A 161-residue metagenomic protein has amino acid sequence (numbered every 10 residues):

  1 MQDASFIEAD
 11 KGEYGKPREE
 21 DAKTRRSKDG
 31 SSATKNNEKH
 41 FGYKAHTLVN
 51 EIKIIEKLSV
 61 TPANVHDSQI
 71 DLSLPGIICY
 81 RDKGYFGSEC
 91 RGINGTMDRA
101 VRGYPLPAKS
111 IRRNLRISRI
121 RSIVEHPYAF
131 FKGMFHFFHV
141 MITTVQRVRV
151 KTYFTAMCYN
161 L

Functional and structural regions predicted by a protein language model:
M1-R91, M97-R99: Polybasic low-complexity intrinsically disordered regions
Y14, L48-E51, H136, T143 (+1 more regions): Amphipathic alpha-helical interaction segments
I77-R149, Y153: Helix-centered, glycine/charged polyanion-binding patches within enzymatic domains that contact phosphate-containing
F154-L161: Charge-patterned, long linear interaction tracts outside catalytic cores
